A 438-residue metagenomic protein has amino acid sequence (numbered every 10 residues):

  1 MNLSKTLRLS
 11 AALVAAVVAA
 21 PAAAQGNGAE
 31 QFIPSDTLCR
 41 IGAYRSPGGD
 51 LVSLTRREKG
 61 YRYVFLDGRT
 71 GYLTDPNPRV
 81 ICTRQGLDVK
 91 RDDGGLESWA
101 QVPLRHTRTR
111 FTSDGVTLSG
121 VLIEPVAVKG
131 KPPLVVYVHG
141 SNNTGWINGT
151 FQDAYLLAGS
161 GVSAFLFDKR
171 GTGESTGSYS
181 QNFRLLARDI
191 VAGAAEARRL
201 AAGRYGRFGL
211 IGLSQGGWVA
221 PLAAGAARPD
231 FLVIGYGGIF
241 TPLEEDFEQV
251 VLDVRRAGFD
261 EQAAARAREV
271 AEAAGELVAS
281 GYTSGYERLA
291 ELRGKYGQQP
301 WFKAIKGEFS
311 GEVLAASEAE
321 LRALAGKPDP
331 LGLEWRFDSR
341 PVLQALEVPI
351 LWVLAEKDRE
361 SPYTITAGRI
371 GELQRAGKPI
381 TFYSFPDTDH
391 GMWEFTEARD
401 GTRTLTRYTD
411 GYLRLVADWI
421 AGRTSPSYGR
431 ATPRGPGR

Functional and structural regions predicted by a protein language model:
R91-V128: N-terminal cap/lid segment of alpha/beta-hydrolase-fold proteins
G130-G140: Short beta-strand element of the alpha/beta-hydrolase
N142-A154, K169, T364: The serine-hydrolase catalytic nucleophile loop
A154-E174: Conserved alpha/beta-hydrolase
S180-L200: Alpha/beta-hydrolase active-site loop
G235-V342: Accessory cap/linker subdomain of secreted extracellular hydrolases
L346, W352-L354, D358: Short beta-strand/loop motif that positions the catalytic acidic residue of the alpha/beta-hydrolase fold
R359-I365: Conserved alpha/beta-hydrolase "acid-adjacent" motif
